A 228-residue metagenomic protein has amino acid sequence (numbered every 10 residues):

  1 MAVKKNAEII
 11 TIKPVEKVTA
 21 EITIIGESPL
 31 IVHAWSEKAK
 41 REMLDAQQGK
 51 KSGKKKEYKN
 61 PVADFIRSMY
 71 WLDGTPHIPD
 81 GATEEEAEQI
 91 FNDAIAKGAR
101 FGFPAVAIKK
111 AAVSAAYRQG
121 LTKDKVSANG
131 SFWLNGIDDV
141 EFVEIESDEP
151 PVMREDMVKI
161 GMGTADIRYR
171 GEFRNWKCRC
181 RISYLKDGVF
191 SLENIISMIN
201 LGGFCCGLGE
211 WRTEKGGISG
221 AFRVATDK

Functional and structural regions predicted by a protein language model:
M1-K228: RNA-interacting cores
